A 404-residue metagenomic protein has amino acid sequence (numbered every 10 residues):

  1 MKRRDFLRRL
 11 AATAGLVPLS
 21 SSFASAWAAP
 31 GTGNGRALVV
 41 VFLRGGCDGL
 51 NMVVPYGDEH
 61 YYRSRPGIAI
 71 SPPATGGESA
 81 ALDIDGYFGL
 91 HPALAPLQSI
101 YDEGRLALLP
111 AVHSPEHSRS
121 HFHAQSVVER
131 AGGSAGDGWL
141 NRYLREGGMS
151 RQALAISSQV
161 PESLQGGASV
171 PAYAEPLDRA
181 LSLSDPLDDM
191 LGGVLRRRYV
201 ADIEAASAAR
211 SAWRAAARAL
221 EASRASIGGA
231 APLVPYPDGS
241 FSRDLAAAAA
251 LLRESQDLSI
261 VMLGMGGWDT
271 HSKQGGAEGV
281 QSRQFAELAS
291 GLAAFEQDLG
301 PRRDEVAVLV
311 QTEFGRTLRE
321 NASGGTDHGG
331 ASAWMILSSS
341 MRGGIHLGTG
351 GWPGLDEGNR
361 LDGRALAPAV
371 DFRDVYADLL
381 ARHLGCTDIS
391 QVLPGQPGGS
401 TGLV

Functional and structural regions predicted by a protein language model:
M1-L299, R319, I336-V404: Feature for exported/extracytoplasmic and membrane-associated proteins, marking the mature portion
L258-I260, E305, Q311, G329-S332 (+1 more regions): Active-site lining segments that contact anionic ligands and/or coordinate catalytic metals
L292, E296-A322: Metal-dependent active-site segment of extracytoplasmic phospho-/sulfohydrolases and closely related
L318-R319, G324-A333: A post-motif C-terminal structural segment
